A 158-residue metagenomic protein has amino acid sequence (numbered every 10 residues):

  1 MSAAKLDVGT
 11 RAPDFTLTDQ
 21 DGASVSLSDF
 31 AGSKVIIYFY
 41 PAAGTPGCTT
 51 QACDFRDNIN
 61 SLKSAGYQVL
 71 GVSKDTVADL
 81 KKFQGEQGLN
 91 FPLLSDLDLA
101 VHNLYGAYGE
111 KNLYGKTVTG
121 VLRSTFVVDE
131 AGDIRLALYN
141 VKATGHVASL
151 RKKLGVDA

Functional and structural regions predicted by a protein language model:
M1-A158: Chalcogenol-based redox active-site neighborhoods
